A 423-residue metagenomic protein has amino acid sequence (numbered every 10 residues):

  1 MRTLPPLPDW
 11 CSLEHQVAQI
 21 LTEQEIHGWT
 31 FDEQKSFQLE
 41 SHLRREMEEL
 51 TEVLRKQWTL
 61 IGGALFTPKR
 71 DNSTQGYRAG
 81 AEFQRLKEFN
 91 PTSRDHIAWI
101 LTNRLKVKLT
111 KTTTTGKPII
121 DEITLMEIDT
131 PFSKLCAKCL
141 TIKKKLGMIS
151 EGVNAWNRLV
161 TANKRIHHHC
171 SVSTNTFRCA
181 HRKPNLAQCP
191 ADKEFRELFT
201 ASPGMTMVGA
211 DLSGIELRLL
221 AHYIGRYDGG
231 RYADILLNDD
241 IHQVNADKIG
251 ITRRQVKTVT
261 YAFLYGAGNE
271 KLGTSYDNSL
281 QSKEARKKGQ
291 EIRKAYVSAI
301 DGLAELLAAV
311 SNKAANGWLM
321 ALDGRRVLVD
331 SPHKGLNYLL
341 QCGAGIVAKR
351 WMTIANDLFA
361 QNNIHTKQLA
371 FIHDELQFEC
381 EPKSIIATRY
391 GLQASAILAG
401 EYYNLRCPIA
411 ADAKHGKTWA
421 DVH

Functional and structural regions predicted by a protein language model:
M1-E194, G204-T206, S213-E216, D277-S279 (+2 more regions): Conserved "right-hand" nucleotidyltransferase catalytic core of DNA-directed polymerases
P5-H15, S213, L237, I249-V256 (+1 more regions): Structural motif
T22, Q84, I166, V244-I372 (+2 more regions): Conserved catalytic core of nucleic-acid polymerases
L86, G152-V160, S171, F195 (+6 more regions): Short, contiguous acidic/charged loop-to-helix segments that flank catalytic cores in large enzymes
T102, L219-H222, D421-H423: Short conserved micro-motifs at the rims of enzyme active sites and ligand-binding pockets
E216-K248, L328: Metal-dependent catalytic core segments for phosphate chemistry
T388-A396: Short amphipathic alpha-helices in soluble, non-transmembrane regions that often serve as interface/regulatory elements
L398-A410: Flexible helix-coil linker/hinge segments at domain or subdomain boundaries
